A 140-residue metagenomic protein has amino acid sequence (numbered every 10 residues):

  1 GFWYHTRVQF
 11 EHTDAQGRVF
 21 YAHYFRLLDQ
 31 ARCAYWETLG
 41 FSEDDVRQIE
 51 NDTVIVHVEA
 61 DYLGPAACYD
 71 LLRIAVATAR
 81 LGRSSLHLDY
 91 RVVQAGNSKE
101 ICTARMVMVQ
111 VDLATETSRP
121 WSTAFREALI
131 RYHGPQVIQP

Functional and structural regions predicted by a protein language model:
G1-H57, D112-P140: Hot-dog-fold acyl-thioester-processing enzymes
F2-Y4, A67-L71, A79-P140: HotDog/MaoC-like acyl-thioester-processing domains
Q9, L63, Q94: Residue-level recognition of the GNAT/N-acetyltransferase active site
Y35-L86, I101-C102: Hydrophobic beta-strand-centered segment that forms part of the acyl-chain substrate-binding groove
